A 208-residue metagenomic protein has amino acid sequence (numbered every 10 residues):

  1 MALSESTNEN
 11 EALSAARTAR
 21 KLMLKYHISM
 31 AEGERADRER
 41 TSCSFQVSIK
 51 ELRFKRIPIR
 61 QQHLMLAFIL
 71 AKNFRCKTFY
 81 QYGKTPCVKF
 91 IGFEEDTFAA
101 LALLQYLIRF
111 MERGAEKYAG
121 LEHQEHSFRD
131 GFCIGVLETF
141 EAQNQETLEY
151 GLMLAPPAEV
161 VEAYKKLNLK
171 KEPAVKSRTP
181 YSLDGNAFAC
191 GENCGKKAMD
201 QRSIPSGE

Functional and structural regions predicted by a protein language model:
M1-V47: Long alpha-helical, hydrophobic tracts
I28-E208: Extended, helix-rich structural scaffolds rather than catalytic motifs
